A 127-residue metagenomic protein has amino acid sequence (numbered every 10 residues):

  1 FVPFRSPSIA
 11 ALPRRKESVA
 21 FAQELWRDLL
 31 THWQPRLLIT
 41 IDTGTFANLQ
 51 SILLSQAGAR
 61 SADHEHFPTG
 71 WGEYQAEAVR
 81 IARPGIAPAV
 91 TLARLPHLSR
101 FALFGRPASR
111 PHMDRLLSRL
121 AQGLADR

Functional and structural regions predicted by a protein language model:
F1-A11: Short, surface-exposed acidic-centric catalytic microdomains
V2, Q34, L95-H97: Hydrophobic alpha-helix-in-membranes signature
P3-F4, L38-L49: A short beta-strand-loop-alpha-helix capping motif that often carries His-Thr
I9-R27, A47-R127: C-terminal capping/extension of enzyme domains
W26-T43: Proline-aspartate-enriched helix->loop->beta-strand connector
